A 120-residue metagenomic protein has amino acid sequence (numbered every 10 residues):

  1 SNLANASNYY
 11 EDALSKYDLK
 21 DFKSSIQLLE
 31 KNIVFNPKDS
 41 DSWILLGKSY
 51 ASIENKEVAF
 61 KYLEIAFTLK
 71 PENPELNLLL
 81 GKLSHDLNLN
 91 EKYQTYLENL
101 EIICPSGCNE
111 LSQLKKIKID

Functional and structural regions predicted by a protein language model:
A6, S40-D41, P74-E75, G107-C108: Helix-start (N-cap) detector for alpha-helical repeat units in TPR-like alpha-solenoids, especially tetratricopeptide
D18-L19, S52-I53, D86-L87, I117-D120: Register position in tetratricopeptide repeats
E30-V34, E64-T68, E101-I102: Conserved structural position within tetratricopeptide repeats
L45, L79, Q113-I117: Canonical tetratricopeptide repeat
Q94-D120: Terminal, low-structured helical/coil segments at or just beyond the last alpha-helical repeat
